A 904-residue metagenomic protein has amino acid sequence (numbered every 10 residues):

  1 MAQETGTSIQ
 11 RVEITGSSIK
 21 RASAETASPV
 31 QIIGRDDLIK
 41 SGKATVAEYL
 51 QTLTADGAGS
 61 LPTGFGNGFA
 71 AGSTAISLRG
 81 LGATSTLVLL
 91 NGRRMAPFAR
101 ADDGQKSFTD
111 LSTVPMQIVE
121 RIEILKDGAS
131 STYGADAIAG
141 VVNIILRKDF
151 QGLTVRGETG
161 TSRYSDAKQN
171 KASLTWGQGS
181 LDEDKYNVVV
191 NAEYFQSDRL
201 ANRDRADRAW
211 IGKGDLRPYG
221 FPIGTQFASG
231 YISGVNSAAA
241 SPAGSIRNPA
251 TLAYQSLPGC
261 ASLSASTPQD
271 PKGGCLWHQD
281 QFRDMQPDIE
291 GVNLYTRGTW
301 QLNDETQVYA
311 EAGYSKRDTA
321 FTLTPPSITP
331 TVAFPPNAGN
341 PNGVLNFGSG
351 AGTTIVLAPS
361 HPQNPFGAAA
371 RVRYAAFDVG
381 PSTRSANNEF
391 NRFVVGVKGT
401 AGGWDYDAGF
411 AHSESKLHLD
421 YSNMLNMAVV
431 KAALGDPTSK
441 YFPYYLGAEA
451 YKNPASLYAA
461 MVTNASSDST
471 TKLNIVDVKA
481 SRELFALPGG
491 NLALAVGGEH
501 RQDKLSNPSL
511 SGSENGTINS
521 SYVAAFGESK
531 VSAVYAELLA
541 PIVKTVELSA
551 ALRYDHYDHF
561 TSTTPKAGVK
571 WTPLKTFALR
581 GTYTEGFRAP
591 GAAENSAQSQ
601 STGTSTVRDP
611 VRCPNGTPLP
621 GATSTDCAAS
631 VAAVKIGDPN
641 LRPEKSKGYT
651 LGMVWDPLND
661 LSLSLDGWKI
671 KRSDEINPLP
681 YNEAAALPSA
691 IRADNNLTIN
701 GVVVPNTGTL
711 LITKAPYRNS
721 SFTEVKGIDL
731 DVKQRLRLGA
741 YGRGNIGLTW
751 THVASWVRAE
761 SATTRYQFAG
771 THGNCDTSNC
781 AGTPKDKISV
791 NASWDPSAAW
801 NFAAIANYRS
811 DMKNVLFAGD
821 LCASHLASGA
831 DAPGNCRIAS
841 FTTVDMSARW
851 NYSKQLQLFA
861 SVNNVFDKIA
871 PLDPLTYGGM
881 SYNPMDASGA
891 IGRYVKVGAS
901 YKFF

Functional and structural regions predicted by a protein language model:
M1-T52, S173, G177, S264 (+2 more regions): N-terminal Sec signal peptide and the immediately downstream disordered periplasmic leader that contains the TonB box
T5, D149-G152, S165, L181-Y186 (+12 more regions): Short loop/turn motifs that connect adjacent beta-strands in outer-membrane beta-barrel proteins
V46-Y49, I76-S77, T109-S112, D136-G157 (+1 more regions): N-terminal periplasmic accessory domains that precede and gate Gram-negative outer-membrane beta-barrel machines
L50-R94: Extracytoplasmic beta-strand/coil segments of soluble accessory domains associated with Gram-negative outer-membrane
R93-K126: Short acidic/polar hinge/loop motifs at secondary-structure boundaries that mediate gating or recognition
D103, A206-K213, P249-I289, Y295 (+6 more regions): Surface-exposed, low-complexity loop segments enriched in small/polar and acidic residues
N426-A428, A754-S755, Y808-C822, R849-F904: C-terminal beta-signal and adjacent terminal beta-strands/loops of Gram-negative outer-membrane beta-barrel proteins
T602, I746-N851, F866: C-terminal beta-barrel architecture of Gram-negative outer-membrane proteins
